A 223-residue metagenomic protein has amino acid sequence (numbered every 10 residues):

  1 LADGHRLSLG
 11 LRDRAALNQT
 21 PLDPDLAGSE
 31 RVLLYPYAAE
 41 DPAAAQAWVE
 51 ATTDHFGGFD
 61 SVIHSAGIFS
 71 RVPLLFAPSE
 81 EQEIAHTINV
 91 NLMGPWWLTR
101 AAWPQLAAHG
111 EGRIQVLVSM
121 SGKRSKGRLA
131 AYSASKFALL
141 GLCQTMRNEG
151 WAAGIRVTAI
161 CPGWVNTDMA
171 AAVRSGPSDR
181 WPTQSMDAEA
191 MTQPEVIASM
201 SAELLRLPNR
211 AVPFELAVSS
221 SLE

Functional and structural regions predicted by a protein language model:
H5-Q19: Conserved glycine-rich Rossmann-like NAD(P)H-binding loop of the short-chain dehydrogenase/reductase
L26-P42: Rossmann-fold cofactor-recognition segment
Q46, F69-A85, R128-A131: Conserved mid-core segment of classical short-chain dehydrogenase/reductases
T99, S135: Active-site helix of classical SDR
S119: Residue(s) in the substrate-gating loop at a strand-loop-helix junction that position the organic substrate next
R124, T145-I155: Active-site-adjacent segment of SDR/Rossmann-fold oxidoreductases
A159-I160, D179-E223: C-terminal helical subdomain
